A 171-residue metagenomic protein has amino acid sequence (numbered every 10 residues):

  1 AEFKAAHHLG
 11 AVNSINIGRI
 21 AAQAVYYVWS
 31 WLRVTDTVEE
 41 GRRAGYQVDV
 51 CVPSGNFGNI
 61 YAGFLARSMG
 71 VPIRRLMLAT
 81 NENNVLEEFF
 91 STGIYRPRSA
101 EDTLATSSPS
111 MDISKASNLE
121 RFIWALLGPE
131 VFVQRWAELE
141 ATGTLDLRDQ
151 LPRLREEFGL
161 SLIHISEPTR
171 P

Functional and structural regions predicted by a protein language model:
A1-K4, R121: Fe-S-dependent hydro-lyases/dehydratases of central metabolism
F3-N56: Active-site/ligand-binding-proximal alpha/beta "capping" segment
F3-V12, E101-T103, R153-S161: Gly-rich Lys/Arg/Thr-decorated short loops/hinges at beta-loop-alpha junctions or inter-strand turns that position
V12-Q23, S107-S114, L162: Catalytic cores of large soluble enzymes that bind and process phosphate-bearing ligands
T35-A44, D49-E138: Glycine-rich phosphate/pyrophosphate-binding loop at beta-loop-alpha junctions
R135-R153: Long, charge-rich alpha-helical interaction segments
I163-P171: Residue-level detector of conserved catalytic or cofactor/ligand-binding positions in enzyme active sites
